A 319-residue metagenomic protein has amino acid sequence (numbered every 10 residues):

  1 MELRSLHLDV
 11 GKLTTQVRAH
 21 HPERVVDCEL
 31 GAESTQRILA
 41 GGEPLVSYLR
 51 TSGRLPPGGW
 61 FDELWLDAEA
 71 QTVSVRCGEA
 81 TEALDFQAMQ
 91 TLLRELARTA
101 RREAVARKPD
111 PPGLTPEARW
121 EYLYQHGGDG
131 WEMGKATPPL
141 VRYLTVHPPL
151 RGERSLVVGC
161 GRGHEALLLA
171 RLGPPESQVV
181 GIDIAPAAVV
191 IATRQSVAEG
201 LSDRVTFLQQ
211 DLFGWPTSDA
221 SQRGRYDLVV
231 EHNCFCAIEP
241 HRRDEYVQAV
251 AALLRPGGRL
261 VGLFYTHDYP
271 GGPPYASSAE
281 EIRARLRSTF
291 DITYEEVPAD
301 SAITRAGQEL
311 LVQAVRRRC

Functional and structural regions predicted by a protein language model:
M1-R107: Positively charged, low-complexity terminal tracts and the immediately adjacent first secondary-structure elements
V105-V157, G161-Q222, I238-L253, G258-C319: Class I (Rossmann-like) S-adenosyl-L-methionine-dependent methyltransferase catalytic domain, capturing the SAM-binding
V230: A conserved beta-strand element that flanks and buttresses the S-adenosyl-L-methionine
N233-A237: Short catalytic micro-motifs in class I SAM-dependent methyltransferases
